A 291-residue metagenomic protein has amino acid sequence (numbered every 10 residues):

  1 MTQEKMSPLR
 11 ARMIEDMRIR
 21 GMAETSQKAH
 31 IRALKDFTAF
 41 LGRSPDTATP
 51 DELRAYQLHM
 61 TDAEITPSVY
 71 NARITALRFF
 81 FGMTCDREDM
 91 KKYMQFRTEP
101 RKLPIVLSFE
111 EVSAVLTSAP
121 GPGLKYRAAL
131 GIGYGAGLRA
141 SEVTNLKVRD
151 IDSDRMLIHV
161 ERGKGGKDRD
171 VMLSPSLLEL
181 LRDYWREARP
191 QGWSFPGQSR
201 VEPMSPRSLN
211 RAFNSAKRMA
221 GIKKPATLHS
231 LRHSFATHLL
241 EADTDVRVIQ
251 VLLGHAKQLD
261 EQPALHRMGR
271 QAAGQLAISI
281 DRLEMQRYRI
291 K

Functional and structural regions predicted by a protein language model:
M1-K291: Conserved catalytic core of the tyrosine transesterase superfamily
